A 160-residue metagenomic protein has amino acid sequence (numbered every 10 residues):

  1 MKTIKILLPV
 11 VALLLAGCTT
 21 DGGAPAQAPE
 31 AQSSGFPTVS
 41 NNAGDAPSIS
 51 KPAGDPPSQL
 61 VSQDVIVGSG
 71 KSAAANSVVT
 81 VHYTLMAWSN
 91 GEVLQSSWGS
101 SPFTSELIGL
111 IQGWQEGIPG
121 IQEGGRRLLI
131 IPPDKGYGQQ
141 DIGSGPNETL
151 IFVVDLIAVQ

Functional and structural regions predicted by a protein language model:
K2-Q160: Cross-family detector of peptidyl-prolyl cis-trans isomerase
